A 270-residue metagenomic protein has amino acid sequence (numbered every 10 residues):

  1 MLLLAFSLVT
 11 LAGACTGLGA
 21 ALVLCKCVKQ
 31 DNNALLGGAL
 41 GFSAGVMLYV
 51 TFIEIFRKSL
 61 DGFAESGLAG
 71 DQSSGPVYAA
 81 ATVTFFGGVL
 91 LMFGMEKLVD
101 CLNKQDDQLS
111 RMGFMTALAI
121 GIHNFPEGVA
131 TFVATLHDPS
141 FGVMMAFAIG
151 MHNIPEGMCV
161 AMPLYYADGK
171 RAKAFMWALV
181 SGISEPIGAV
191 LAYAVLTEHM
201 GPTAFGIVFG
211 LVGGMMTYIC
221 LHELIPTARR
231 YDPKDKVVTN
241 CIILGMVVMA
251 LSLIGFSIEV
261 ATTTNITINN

Functional and structural regions predicted by a protein language model:
M1-N270: Intrinsically disordered, metal-sensing/regulatory segments
